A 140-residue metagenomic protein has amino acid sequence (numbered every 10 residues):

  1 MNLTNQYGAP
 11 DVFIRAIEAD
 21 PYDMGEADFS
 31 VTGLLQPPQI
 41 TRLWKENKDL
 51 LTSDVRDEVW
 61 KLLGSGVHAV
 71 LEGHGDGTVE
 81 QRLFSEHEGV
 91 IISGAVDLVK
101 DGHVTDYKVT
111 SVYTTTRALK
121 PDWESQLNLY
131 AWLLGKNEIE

Functional and structural regions predicted by a protein language model:
M1-V104, S111-E124, G135: Metal-dependent nuclease catalytic cores that hydrolyze phosphodiester bonds in DNA/RNA, characterized by
S125-Y130: Acidic helix/loop or adjacent segment enriched in Glu/Asp that either coordinates divalent metal
W132-E140: Substrate-binding beta-hairpin/strand module that engages nucleic acids
